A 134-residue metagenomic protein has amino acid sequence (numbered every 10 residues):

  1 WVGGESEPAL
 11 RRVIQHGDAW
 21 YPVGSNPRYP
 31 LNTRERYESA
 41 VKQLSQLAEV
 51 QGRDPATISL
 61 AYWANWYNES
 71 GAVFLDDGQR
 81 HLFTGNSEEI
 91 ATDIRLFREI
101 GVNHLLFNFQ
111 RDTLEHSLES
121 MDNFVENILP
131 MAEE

Functional and structural regions predicted by a protein language model:
W1-E134: Active-site-adjacent structural elements that line small-molecule/cofactor binding pockets in enzymes
